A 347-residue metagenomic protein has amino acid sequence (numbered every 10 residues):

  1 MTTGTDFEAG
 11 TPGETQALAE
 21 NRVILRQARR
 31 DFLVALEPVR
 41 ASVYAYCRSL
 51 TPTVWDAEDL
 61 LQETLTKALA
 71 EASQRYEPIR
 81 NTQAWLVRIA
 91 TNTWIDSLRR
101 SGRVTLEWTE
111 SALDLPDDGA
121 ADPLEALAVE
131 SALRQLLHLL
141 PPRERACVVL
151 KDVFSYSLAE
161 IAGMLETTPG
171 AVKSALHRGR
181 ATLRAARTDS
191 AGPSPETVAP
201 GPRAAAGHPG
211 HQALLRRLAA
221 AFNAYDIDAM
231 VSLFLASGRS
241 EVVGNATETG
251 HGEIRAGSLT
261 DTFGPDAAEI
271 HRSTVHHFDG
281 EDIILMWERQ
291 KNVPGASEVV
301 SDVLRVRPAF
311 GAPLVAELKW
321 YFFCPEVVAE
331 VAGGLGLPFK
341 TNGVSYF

Functional and structural regions predicted by a protein language model:
A9-A45, W55-E58: A short, charge-rich alpha-helical start-of-domain segment used by transcription regulators
L25, Q62-T82, R100-G102: Sigma70-family region 2
A45, D59-T66, R80-N92: Structural recognition of an alpha-helix C-terminal capping motif at a helix-to-coil junction
V87-T109, A185: Arg/Lys-rich amphipathic alpha helix in sigma70-family domain 2
V104-A126, E196-P200: Internal acidic/polar
C147-V148: A short pre-motif secondary-structure segment
F154-A171: Helix-turn-helix DNA-binding module
G170, L176-R272: Solvent-exposed, charged amphipathic helical/linker segments at domain boundaries
